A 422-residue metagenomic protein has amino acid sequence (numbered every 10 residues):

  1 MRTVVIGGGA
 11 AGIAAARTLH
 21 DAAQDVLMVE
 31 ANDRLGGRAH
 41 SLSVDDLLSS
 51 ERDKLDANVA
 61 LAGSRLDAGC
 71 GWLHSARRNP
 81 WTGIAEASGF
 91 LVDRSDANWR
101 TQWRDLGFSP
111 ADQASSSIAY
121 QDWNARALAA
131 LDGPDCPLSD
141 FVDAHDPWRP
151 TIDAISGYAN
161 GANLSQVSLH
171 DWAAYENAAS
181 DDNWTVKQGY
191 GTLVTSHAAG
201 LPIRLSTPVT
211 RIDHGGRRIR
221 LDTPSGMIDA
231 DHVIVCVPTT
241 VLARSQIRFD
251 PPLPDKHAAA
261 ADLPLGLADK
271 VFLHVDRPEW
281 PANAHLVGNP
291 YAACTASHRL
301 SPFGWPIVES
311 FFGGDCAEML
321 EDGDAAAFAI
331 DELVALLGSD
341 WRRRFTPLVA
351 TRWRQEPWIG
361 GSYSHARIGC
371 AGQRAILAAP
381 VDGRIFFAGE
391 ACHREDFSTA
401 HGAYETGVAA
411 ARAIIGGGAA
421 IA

Functional and structural regions predicted by a protein language model:
M1-A422: FAD-dinucleotide binding site
